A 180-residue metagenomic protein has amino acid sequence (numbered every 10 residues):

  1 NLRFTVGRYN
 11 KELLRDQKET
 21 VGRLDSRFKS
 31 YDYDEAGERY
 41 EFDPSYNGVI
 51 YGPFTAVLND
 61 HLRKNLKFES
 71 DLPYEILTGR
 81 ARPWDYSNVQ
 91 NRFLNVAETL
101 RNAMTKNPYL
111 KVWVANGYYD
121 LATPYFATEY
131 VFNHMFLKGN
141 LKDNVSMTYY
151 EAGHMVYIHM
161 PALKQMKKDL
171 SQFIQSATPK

Functional and structural regions predicted by a protein language model:
N1-T178: C-terminal subdomain of alpha/beta-hydrolase-fold enzymes, centered on the catalytic histidine and its supporting
